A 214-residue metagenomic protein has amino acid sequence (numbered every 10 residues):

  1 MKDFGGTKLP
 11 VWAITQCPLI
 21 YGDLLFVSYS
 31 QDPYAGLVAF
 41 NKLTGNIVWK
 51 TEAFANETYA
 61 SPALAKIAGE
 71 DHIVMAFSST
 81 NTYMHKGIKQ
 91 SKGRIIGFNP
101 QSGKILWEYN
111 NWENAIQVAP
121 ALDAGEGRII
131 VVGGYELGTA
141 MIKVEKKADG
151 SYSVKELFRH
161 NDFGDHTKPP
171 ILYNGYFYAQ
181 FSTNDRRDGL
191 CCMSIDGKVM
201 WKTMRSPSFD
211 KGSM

Functional and structural regions predicted by a protein language model:
M1-M214: Noncatalytic, solvent-exposed loop/strand surfaces of beta-propeller-type extracellular/periplasmic domains
